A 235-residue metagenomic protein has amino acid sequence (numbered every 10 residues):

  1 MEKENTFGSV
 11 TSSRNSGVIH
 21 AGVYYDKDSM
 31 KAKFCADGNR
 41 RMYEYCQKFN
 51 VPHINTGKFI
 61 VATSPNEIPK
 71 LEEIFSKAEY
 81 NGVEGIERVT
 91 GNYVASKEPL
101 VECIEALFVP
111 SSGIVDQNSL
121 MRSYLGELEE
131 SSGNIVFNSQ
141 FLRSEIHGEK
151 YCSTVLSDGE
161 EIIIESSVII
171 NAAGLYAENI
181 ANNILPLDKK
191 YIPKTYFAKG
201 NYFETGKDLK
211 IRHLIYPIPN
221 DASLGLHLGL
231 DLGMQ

Functional and structural regions predicted by a protein language model:
M1-S13: Glycine-rich FAD pyrophosphate-binding loop
S12-S13, E73, A181-I184: Short amphipathic alpha-helical segments
R14, N66-K70, K97-I104, E145-C152: A short, glycine/Asx- and small/polar-enriched loop/turn that sits immediately N-terminal to a beta-strand
G17-Y93, C103, G225: Dinucleotide-binding Rossmann-like beta1-alpha1 core, especially the glycine-rich loop that anchors the ADP
I19, R40, F49-H53, S167-V168 (+1 more regions): Active-site substrate-recognition segment that forms the wall of the catalytic cavity or substrate channel
V61, F141-E145, F203, L228-G229: A structural signal for short hydrophobic beta-strand segments in well-ordered beta-sheet cores
E87-T90, I135-F137, N171: General beta-strand structural signal in soluble alpha/beta enzymes
L107-V168, Y176-N179: Helical element adjacent to the flavin cofactor pocket in flavoenzyme catalytic cores
